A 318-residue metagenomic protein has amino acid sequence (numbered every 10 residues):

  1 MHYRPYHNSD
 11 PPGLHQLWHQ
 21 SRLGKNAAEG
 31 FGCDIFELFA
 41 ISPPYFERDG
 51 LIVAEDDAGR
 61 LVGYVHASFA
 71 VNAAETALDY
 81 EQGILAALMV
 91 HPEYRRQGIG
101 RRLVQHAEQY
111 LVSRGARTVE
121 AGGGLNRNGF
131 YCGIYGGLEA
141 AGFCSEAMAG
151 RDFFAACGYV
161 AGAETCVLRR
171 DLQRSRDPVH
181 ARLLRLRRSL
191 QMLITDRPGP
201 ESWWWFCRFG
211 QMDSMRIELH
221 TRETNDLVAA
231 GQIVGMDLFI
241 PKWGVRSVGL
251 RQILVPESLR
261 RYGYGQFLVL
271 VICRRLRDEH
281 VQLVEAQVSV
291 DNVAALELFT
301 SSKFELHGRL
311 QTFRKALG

Functional and structural regions predicted by a protein language model:
H2-Q16, L190-S202: A short beta-loop-alpha structural element at the N-terminal edge of CoA-dependent acyl/N-acetyltransferase catalytic
W18-D57, L61-A74, D196-E223, L238: Active-site rim helix/loop that mediates acceptor-substrate recognition in acyltransferases
E55, L85-R95, G123-N126, Q252-R261: A short, internal acetyl-CoA/4′-phosphopantetheine-binding micro-motif in the GNAT/acyltransferase core
V71-L85, R95, R117, L238-L250 (+3 more regions): A conserved beta-turn-beta hairpin within the catalytic core of GNAT-like acetyltransferases that forms part
V90, R96-V112, V255, R261-D278 (+1 more regions): Conserved acetyl-CoA-binding loop-helix of GNAT-fold acetyltransferases
L111-F143, L276-V288: Conserved GNAT acetyl-CoA-binding A-motif
I134-R176, Q282-G318: Active-site/acyl-donor-binding loops of N-acyltransferases
G162-T165, R169-E257: Flexible, substrate/cofactor-facing loop regions flanked by secondary structure within enzyme catalytic domains
